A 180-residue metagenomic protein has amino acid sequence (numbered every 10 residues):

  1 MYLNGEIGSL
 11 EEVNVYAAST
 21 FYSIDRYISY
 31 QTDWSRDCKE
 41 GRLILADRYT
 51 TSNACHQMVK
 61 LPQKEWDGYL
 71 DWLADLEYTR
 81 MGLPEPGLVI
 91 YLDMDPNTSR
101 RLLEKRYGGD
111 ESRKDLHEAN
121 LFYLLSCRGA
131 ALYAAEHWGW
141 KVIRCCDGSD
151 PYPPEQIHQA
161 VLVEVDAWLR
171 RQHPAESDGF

Functional and structural regions predicted by a protein language model:
M1-D75, R80-M81: ATP-dependent small-molecule kinase phosphotransfer cores that center on conserved nucleotide phosphate-binding segments
R36, I44, G87, R171-E176: Short, polar/charged, Gly/Pro-enriched helix-capping and turn/loop motifs at alpha-helix termini and inter-helix linkers
K39-E40, P84-E85, E136: Short loop/turn elements that form and flank the Walker-type P-loop nucleotide-binding site in RecA-like NTPase cores
L45, L88-I90, K141-I143: Hydrophobic/aromatic beta-strand patches that form the interior of the parallel beta-sheet core in alpha/beta enzyme
T51-G129: A glycine- and Lys/Arg-enriched "phosphate-lid" helix/loop adjacent to the NTP-binding pocket of small-molecule kinases
N97-F180: NTP-dependent small-molecule kinase module
